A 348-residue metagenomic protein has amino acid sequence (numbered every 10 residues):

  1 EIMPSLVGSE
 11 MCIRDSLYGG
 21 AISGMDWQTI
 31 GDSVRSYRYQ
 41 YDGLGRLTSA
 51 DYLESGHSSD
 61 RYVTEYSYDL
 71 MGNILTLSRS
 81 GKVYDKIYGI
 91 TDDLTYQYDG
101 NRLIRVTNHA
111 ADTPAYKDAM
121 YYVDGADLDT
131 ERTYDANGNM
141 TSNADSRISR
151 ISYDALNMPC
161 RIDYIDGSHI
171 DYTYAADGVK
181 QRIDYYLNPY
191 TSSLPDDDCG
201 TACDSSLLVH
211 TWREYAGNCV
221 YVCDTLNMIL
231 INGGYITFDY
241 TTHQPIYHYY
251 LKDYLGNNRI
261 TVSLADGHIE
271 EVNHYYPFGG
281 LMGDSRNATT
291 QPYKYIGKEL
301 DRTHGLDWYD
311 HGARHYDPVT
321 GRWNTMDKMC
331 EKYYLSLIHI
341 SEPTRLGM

Functional and structural regions predicted by a protein language model:
E1-I13, I338-M348: Single conserved hydrophobic/aromatic residue that forms the stacking wall/gate of nucleotide- or nucleobase-binding
I2, V7-G8, E271, Q291 (+2 more regions): Activation loop
V7, A155, Y254, D317: A cytosolic small-molecule/anion-sensing beta-strand core signal
S9-E10, R14-A176, Q181-H248, S285-K294: Acidic/glycine-rich beta-solenoid
M11, G72, G138, G256-N258 (+3 more regions): Cysteine-centered, disulfide-bonded loop motifs in secreted/extracellular proteins
G31-D32, G56-S58, R302-G305, K332-Y334: Short glycine/serine/proline-enriched coil/turn segments at secondary-structure junctions
L94, D239-G312: A motif-centric feature for acidic-aromatic and gly/ser/thr-rich catalytic loops and repeats
A265-L281, H304, G312-R314, P318-R345: Short turn/helix-capping motifs enriched in Asx and small/polar residues
